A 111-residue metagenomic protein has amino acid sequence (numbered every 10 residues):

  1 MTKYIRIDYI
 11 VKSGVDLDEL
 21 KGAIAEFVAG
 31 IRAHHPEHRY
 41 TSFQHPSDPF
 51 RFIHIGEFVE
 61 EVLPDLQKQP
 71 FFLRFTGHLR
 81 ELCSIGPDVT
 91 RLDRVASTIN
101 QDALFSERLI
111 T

Functional and structural regions predicted by a protein language model:
T2-Y4, V15, E81: N-terminal processing/targeting junctions
K3-I10, R39-P70, L104-I110: Short, well-ordered beta-strand segments in beta-rich or mixed alpha/beta enzyme and ligand-binding folds
I10-G22: Short, surface-exposed ligand-recognition loops at beta-strand->loop->(often short) alpha-helix junctions that present
V15-L17, V62-P64, S97: Residue-level signal for secondary-structure boundary sites
E26, G30-R39, E57-R91: An amphipathic, aromatic/His-enriched active-site/gating alpha helix that lines ligand/cofactor pockets
H38-F50, T76-T111: Glycine-rich beta-strand-turn "strand-cap" elements at beta-sheet edges
